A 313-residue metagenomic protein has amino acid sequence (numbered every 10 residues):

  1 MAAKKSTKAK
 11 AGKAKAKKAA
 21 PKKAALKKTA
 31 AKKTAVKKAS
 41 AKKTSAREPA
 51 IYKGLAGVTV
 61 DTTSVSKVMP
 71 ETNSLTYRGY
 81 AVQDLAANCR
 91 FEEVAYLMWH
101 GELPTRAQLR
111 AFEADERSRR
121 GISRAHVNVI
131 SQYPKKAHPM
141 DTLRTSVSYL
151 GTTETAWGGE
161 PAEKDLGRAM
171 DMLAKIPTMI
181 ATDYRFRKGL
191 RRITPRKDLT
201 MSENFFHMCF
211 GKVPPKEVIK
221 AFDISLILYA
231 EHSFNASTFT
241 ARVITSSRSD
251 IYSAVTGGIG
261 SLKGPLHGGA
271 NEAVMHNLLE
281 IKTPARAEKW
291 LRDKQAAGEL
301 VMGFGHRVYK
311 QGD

Functional and structural regions predicted by a protein language model:
A2-A41: Low-complexity, polybasic segments enriched for Lys interleaved with small residues
K37-K38, K42-D313: Hydrophobic alpha-helical bundle cores within soluble ligand-binding/oligomerization subdomains
